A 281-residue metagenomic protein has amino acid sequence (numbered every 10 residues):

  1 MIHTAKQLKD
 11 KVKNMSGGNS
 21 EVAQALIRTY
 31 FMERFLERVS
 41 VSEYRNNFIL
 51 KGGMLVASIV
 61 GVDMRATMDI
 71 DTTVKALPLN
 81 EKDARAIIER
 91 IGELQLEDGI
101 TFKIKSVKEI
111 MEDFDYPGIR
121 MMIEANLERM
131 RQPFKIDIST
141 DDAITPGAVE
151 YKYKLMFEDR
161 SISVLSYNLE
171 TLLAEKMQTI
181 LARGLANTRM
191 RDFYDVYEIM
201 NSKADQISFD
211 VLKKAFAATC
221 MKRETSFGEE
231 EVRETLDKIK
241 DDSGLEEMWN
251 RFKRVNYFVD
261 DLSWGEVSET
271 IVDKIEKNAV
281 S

Functional and structural regions predicted by a protein language model:
M1-F48, A57-A66, I70-S281: Structured mid-to-C-terminal alpha-helical surface segments
